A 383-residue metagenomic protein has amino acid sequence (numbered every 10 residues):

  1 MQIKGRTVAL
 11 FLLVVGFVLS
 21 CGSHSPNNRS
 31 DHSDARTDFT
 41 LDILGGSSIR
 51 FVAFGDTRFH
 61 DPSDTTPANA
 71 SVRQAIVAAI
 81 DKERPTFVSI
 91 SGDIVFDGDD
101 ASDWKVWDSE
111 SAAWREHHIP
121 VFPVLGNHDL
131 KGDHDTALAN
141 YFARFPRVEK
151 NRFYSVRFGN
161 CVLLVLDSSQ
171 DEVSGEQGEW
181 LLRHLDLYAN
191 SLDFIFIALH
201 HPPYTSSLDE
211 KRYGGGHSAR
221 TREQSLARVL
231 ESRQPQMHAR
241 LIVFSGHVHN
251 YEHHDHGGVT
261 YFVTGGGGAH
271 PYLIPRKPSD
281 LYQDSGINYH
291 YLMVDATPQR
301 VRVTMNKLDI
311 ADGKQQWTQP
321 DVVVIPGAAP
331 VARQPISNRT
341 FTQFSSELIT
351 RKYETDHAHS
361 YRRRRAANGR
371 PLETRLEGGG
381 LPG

Functional and structural regions predicted by a protein language model:
M1-A9: Bacterial N-terminal signal peptides that target proteins for export
L19-S20: C-terminal motif of bacterial Sec signal peptides marking the signal peptidase cleavage site
H24-S102, S206: N-terminal active-site segment of His-dependent metallophosphoesterases
P26-S33, S285-L372, E377-G380: A short C-terminal boundary segment appended to hydrolase-like catalytic domains
N27-F39, I43, D64, A101-I195 (+3 more regions): Extended active-site neighborhood of metal-dependent phosphoesterases/phosphodiesterases
D56, G92-D93, G126-N127, H200 (+1 more regions): Active-site glycine-centered loops adjacent to acidic/histidine catalytic or metal-binding residues that shape
S168, A198-P202, G246-V248, N306-K307: Short, well-ordered beta-to-alpha junction loops that form the rim of enzyme active sites and present histidine/acidic
